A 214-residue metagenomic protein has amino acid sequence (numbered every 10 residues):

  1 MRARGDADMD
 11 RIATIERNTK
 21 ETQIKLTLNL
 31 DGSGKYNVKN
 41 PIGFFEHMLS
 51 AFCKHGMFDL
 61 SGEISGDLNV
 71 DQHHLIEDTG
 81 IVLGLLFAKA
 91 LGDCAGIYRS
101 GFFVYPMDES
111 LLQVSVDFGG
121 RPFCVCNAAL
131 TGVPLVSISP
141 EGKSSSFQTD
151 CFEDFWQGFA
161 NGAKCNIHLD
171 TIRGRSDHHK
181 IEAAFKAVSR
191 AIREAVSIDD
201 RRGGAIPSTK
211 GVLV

Functional and structural regions predicted by a protein language model:
G5-V214: Structural preference for solvent-exposed beta-strand-turn elements and adjacent flexible terminal/loop segments within
